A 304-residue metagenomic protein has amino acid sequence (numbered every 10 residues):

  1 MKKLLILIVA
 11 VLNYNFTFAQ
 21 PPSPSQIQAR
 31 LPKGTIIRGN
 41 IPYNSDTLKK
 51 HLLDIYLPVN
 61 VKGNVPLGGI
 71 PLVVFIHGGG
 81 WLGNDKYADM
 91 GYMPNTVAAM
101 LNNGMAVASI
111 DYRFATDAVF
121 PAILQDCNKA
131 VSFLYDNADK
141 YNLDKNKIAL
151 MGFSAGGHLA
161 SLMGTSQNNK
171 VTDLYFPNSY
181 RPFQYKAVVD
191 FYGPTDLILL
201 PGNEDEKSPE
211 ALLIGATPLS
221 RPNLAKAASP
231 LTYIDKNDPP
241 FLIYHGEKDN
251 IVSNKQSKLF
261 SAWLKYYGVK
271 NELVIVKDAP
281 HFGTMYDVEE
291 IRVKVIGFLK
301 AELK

Functional and structural regions predicted by a protein language model:
M1-S25, L303-K304: Bacterial Sec-dependent N-terminal signal peptides
Q20-K304: Alpha/beta-hydrolase superfamily serine-hydrolase fold, recognizing
